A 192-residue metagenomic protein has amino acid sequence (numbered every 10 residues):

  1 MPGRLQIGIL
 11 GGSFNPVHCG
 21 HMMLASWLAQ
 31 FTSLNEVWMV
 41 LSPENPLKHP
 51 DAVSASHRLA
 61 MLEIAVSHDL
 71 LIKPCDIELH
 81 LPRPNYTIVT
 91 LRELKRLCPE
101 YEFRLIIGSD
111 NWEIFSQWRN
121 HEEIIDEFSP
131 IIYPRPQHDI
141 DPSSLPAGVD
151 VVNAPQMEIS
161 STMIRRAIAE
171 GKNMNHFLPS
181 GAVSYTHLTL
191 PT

Functional and structural regions predicted by a protein language model:
R4-S33, W38-P43: N-terminal catalytic cores of NTP/NDP-binding nucleotidyl/phosphoryl-transfer enzymes
I9, W38, C75, R104 (+2 more regions): Hydrophobic/aromatic beta-strand patches that form the interior of the parallel beta-sheet core in alpha/beta enzyme
P43-F128: N-terminal Rossmann-like or analogous alpha/beta NTP/dinucleotide-binding catalytic cores that position adenine
N111, Q137-H138, A182: Alpha-helix capping/helix-boundary segments
F128-L145, D150-I159: Short, flexible loop segments at boundaries between secondary-structure elements
D150-S184: C-terminal capping/extension of enzyme domains
T186-T192: Conserved small/polar residues in nucleotide/adenosyl-binding loops
